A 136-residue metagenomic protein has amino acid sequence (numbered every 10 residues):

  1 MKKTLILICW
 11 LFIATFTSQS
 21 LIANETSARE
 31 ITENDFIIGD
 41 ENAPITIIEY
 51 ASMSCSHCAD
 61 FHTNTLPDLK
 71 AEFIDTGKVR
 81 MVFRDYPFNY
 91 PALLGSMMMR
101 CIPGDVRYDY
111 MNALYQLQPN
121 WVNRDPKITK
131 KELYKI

Functional and structural regions predicted by a protein language model:
M1, M53, M81, M97-M99 (+1 more regions): Detector for methionine-enriched segments
K3-N89: Extracytoplasmic thiol/disulfide redox context detector
P87-I136: Cysteine-centric redox/oxidoreductase cores and disulfide-bonded domains
